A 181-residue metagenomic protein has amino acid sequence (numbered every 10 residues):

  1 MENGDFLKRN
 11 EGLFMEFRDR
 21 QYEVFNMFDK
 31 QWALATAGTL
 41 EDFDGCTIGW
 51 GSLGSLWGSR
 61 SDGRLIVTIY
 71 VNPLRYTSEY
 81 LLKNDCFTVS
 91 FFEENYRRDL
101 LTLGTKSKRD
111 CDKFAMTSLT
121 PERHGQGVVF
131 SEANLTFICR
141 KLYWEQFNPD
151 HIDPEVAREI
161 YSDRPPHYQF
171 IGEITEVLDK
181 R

Functional and structural regions predicted by a protein language model:
E2-E94, E176, R181: N-terminal structural module
G38, T136-I138: Predominantly extracellular/luminal regions of secreted and cell-surface proteins, especially disulfide-bonded
L74-E122: Glycine-rich, pocket-lining loop/helix-strand segments that form or immediately flank
D110-K113, N134, Y143-W144: Conserved, well-structured core segments that form or line functional sites
T120-F130: Short, mixed-charge amphipathic alpha-helical segments
S131, K141-R181: Flexible glycine-rich active-site/ligand-binding loops centered on an Asp-His dyad
